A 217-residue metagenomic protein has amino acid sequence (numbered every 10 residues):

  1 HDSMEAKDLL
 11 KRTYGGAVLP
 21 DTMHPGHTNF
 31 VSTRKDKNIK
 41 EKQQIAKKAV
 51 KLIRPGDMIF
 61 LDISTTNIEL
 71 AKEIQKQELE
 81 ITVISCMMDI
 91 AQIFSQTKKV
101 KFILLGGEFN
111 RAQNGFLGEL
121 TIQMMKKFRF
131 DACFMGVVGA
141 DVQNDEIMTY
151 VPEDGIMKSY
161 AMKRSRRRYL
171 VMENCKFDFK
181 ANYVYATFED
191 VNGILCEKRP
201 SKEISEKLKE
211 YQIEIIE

Functional and structural regions predicted by a protein language model:
H1-F60, K72, K76, S95-K99: HTH-adjacent hinge/linker in prokaryotic transcriptional regulators
E5, R12, D89-E217: Conserved phosphate- and dinucleotide-binding cores of soluble alpha/beta proteins, encompassing both enzyme active
T66-D89, T97-L104: Amphipathic alpha-helical effector-binding/dimerization core of metabolite-sensing transcriptional regulators
